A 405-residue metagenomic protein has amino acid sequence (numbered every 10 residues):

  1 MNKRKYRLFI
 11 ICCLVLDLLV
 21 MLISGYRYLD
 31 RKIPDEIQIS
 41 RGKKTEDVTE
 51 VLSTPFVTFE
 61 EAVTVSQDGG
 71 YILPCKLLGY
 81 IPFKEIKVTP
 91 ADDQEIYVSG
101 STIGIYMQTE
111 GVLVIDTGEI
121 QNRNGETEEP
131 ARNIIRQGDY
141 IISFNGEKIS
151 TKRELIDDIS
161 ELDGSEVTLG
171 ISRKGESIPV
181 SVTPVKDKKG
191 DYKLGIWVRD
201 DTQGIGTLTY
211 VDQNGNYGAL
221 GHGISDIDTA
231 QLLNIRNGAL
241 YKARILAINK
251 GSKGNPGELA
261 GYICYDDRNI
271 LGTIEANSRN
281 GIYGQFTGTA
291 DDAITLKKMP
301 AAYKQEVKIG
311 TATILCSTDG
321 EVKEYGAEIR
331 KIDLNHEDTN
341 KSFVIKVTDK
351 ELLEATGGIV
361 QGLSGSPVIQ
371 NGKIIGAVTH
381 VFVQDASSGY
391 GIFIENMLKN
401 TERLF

Functional and structural regions predicted by a protein language model:
N2-K3, L29, T54-V98, A276-G326: Interdomain regulatory linker/hinge segments that flank or connect interaction modules in polarity/junction/synaptic
R7-G25: Hydrophobic membrane-insertion alpha-helices, especially the h-region of bacterial N-terminal signal peptides
S66, S143-E176, D385-S387, I392-N396: PDZ domains, with a preference for the canonical peptide-binding region formed by the helix
Y71, K84, S101, Q108-L113 (+9 more regions): Envelope-exposed proteins and targeting segments
L77, I86-D93, I156-I196: PDZ-domain C-terminal substructure recognizer with occasional recognition of PDZ-binding tails
E126-Y140, E161, G358-G362: A short glycine-leucine-enriched loop at secondary-structure breakpoints that most characteristically corresponds
P130-R153, V368-N371, I375-H380: Conserved PDZ fold ligand-binding element
V185-G357, Q361, Q370-N371, T379 (+1 more regions): Serine endopeptidase catalytic core focused on the charge-relay Asp
